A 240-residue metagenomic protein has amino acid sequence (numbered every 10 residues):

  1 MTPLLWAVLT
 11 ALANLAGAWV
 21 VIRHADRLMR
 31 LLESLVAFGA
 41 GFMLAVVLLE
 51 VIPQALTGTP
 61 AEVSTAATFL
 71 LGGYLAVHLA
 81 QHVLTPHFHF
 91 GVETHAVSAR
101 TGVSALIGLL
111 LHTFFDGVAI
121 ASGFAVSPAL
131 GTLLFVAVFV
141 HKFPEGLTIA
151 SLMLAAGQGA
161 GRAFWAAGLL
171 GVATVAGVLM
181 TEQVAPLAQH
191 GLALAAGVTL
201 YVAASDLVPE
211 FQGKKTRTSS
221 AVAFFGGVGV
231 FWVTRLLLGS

Functional and structural regions predicted by a protein language model:
M1-S240: Intrinsically disordered, metal-sensing/regulatory segments
